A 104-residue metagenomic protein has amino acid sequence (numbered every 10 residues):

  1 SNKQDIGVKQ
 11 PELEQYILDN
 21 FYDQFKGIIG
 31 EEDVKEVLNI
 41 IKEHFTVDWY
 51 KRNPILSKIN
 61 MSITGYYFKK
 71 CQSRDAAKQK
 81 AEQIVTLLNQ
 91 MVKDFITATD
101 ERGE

Functional and structural regions predicted by a protein language model:
S1-E104: Catalytic cores and motor modules of nucleic-acid processing enzymes
